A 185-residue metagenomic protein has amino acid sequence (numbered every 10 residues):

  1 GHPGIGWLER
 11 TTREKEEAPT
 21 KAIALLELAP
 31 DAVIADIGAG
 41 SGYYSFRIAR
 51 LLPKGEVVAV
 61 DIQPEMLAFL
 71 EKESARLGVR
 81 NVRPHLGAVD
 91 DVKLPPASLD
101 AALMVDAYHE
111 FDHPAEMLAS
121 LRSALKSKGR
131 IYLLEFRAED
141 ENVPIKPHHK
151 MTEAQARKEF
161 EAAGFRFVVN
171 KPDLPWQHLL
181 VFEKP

Functional and structural regions predicted by a protein language model:
G1-A29, V33-A35: Class I SAM-dependent transferase core
A35, A39-D91: Class I SAM-dependent methyltransferase SAM/SAH-binding core
L52-P53, F111-D112, L125-S127: Helix-to-beta-strand junctions that scaffold the AdoMet/dcAdoMet cofactor pocket in Class I SAM-dependent enzymes
V92-A102: A short acidic, Gly/Pro-enriched loop at the edge of an enzyme's catalytic core that lines a small-molecule cofactor
D100-P114: A short SAM/SAH-binding and catalytic strip from SAM-dependent methyltransferases
A115-R130: A short glycine-rich, Lys/Arg-flanked "PGG" loop and its adjoining helix->strand segment in the class I
R130-R157: Conserved class I S-adenosyl-L-methionine
V169, D173-P185: Core SAM-dependent methyltransferase catalytic element
